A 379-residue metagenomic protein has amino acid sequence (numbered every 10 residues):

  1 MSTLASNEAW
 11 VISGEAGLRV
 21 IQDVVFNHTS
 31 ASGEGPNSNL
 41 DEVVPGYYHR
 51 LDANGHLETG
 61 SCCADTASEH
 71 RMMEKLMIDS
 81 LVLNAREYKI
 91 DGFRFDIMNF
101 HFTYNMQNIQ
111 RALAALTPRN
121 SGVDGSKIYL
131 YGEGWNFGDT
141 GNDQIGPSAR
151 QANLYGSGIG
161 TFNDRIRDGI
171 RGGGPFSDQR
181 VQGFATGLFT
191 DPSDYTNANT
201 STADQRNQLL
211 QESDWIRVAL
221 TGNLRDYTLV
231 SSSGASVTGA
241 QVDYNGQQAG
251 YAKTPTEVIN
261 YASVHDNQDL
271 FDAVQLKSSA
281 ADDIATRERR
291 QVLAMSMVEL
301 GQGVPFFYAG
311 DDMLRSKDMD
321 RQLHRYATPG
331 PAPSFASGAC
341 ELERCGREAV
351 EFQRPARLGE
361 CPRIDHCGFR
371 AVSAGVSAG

Functional and structural regions predicted by a protein language model:
M1, G35-N39, G141-D143, P147-S148 (+3 more regions): Surface-exposed intrinsically disordered loops and tails
M1, R206, D214-A219, D226 (+4 more regions): N-terminal structural segment of carbohydrate-active enzymes
M1-Y88, R94-G122, T140-G141, T161 (+1 more regions): Substrate-binding/active-site clefts of carbohydrate-active enzymes
G17-I21, I90-R94, K127-Y131, N260 (+1 more regions): Structural preference for beta-strand elements that scaffold enzyme active sites
D23, N84, F95, L130 (+3 more regions): Conserved, mostly hydrophobic/aromatic
P36-N39, N108-A114, D143-F162, S278 (+1 more regions): Short secondary-structure boundary/capping segments
Q110, S126-R225: Polar, glycine-rich mid-to-C-terminal structural blocks that act as macromolecule-binding/assembly scaffolds
V242-G246, G250-G379: Loop/helix patches that line or flank the sugar-binding groove of alpha-linked glycan CAZymes
